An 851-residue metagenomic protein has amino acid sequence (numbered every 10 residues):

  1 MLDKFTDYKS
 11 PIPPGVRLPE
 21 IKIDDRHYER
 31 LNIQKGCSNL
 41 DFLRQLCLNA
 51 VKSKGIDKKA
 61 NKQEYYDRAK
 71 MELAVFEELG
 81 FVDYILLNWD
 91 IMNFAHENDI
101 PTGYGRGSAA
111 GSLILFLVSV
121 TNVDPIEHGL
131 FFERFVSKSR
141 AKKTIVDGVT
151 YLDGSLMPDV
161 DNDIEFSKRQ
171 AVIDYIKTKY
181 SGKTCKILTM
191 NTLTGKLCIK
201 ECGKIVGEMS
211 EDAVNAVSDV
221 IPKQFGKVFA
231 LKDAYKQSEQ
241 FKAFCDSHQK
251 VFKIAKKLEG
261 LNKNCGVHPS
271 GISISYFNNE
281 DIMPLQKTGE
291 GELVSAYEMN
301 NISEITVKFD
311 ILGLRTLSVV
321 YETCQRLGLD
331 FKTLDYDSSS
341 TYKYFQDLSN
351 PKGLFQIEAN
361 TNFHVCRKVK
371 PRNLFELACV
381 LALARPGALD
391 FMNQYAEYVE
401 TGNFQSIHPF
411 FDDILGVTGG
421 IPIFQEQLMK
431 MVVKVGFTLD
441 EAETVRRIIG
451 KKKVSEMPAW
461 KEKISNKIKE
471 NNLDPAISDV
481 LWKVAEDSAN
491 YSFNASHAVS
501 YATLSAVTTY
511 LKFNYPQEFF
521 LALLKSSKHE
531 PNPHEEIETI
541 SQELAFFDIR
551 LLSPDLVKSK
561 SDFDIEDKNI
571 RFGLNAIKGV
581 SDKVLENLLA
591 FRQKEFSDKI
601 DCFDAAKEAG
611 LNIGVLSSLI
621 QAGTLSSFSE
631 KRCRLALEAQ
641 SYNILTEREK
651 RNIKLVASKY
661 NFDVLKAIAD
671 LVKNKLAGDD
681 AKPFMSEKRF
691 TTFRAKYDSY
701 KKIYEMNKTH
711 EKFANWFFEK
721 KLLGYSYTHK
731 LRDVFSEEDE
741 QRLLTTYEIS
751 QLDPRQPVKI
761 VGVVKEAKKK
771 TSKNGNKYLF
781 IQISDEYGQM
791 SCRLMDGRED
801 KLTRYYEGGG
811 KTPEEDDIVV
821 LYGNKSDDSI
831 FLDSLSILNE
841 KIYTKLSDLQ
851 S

Functional and structural regions predicted by a protein language model:
M1-L2: Charged alpha-helix within mobile-element recombinases
F5-S851: Noncatalytic, beta-rich nucleic-acid-contacting surfaces in large DNA/RNA-processing enzymes
